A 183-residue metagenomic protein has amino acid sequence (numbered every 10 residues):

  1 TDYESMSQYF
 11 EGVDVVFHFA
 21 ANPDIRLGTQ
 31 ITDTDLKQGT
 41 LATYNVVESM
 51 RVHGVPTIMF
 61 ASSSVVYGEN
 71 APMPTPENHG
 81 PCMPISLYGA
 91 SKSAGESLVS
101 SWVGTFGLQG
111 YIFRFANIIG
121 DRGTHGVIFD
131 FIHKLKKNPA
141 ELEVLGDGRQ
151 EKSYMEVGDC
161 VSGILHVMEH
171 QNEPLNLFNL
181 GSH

Functional and structural regions predicted by a protein language model:
T1-D2, I31, G39, E169: Acidic/polar helix N-cap motif
T1-V15: Conserved Rossmann-fold cofactor-binding substructure of NAD(P)-dependent oxidoreductases
S5, L41, N45-S49, Y154 (+2 more regions): Conserved mid-core alpha-helix of short-chain dehydrogenase/reductase
A20-P23, S62-S63: Conserved NAD(P)H cofactor-binding loop of Rossmann-fold oxidoreductase domains
P23-L27, S49-I58, H170: A short helix-coil junction within the Rossmann-fold of NAD(P)-dependent oxidoreductases
Q30-N45, V52, P56-T57, V66-I112 (+2 more regions): Catalytic helix-loop patch of NAD(P)-dependent Rossmann-fold dehydrogenases
S93, F106-L108, I119-D130, N138-A140 (+3 more regions): Glycine/proline-rich active-site loop of Rossmann-fold NAD(P)-dependent oxidoreductases
